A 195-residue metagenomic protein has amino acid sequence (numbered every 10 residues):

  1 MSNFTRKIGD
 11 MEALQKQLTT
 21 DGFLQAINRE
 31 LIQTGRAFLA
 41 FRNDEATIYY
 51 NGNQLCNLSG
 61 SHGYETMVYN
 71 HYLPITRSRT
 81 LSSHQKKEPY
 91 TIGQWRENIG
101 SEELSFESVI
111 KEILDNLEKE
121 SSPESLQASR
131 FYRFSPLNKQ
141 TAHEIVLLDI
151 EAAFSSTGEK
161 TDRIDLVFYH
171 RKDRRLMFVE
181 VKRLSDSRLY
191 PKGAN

Functional and structural regions predicted by a protein language model:
M1-N195: Charged, terminal alpha-helix-loop-beta segments that serve as non-catalytic nucleic-acid engagement and/or assembly
